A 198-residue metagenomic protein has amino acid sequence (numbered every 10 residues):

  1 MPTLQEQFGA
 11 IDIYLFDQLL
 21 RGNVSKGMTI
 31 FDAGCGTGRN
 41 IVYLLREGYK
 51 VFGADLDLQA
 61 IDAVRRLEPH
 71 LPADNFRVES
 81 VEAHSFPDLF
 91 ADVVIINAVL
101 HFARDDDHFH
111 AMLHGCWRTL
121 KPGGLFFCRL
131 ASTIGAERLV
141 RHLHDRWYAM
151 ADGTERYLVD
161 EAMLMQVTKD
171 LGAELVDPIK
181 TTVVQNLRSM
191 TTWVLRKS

Functional and structural regions predicted by a protein language model:
M1-V24, I30-P72, R77-A83, F127-S198: Class I (Rossmann-like) S-adenosyl-L-methionine-dependent methyltransferase catalytic domain, capturing the SAM-binding
L58, D106-H110: Non-membrane alpha-helical structural segments and their capping/turn regions in soluble enzymes
E82-V94: A short acidic, Gly/Pro-enriched loop at the edge of an enzyme's catalytic core that lines a small-molecule cofactor
V93-D107: A short SAM/SAH-binding and catalytic strip from SAM-dependent methyltransferases
L100, F126-F127: Hydrophobic acceptor-binding patch used for acceptor engagement in glycosyltransferases
H110-P122: A short glycine-rich, Lys/Arg-flanked "PGG" loop and its adjoining helix->strand segment in the class I
